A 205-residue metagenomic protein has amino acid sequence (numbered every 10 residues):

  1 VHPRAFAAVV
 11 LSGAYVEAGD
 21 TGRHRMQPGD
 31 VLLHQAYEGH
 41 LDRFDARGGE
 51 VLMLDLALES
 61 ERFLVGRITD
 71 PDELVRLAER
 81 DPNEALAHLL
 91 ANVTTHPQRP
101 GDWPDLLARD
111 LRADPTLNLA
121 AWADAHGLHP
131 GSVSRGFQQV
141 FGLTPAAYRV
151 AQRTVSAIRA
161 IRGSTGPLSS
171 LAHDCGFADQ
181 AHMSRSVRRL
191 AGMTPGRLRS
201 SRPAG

Functional and structural regions predicted by a protein language model:
V1-R67: N-terminal regulatory/effector-sensing and dimerization cores that precede helix-turn-helix DNA-binding domains
Y15-E17, H24, W103, A125 (+2 more regions): Secondary-structure boundary/capping motif
G29, V133, F137, H182-M183 (+1 more regions): Short hydrophobic/aromatic patch on the recognition helix
E59-T94, Q98: Aromatic/histidine-rich interaction motifs
N83, L90-H126, L143, A147-G166: A short, Lys/Arg-enriched amphipathic alpha-helix from helix-turn-helix/homeodomain DNA-binding modules
L119, A125-G127, F137, C175-G176: Core residues of bacterial helix-turn-helix
V140-Q180, S184, L190-M193, L198-G205: Terminal helix-turn-helix DNA-binding modules in bacterial transcription factors
